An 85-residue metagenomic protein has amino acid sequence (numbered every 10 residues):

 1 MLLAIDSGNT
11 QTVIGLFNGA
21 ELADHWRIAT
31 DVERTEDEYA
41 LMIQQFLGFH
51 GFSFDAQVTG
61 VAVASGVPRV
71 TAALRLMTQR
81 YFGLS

Functional and structural regions predicted by a protein language model:
M1-L2, F54: Short, low-complexity, intrinsically disordered N-terminal peptides in bacterial proteins
L2-Q45: Short glycine-rich, Thr/Ser-proximal phosphate-binding strand/loop in the N-terminal lobe of ATP-dependent enzymes
H50-S85: Short beta-strand-loop/turn "lid" adjacent to the catalytic site in phosphate-handling enzymes
